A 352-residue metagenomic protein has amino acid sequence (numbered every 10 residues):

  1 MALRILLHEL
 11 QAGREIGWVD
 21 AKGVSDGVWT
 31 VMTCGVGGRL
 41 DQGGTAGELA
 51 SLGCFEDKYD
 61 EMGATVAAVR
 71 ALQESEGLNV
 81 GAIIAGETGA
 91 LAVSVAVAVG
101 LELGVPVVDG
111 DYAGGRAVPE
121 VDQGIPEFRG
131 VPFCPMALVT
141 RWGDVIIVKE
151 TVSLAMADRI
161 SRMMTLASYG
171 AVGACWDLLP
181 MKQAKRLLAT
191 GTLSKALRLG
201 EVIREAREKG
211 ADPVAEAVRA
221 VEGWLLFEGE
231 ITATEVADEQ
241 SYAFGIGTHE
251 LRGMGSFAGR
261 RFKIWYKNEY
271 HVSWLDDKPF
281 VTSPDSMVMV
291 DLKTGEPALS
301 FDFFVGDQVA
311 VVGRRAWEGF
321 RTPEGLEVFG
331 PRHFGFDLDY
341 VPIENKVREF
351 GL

Functional and structural regions predicted by a protein language model:
M1-E48, G295-E296, D302-W317: N-terminal low-complexity or amphipathic/hydrophobic leaders
A2-L3, T65-V66, G86-V97, G114-V118: Short glycine/serine/threonine-rich phosphate/pyrophosphate-binding segments that cradle anionic phosphate groups
L10-D20, V105-D144: Catalytic or ion-translocation cores adjacent to nucleophile or general acid/base/metal-coordination motifs in diverse
W29-G47, D122-M164: A structural-propensity feature for long, helix-poor, extended segments
V31-G81: Glycine-rich oxoanion-binding loops at beta->alpha junctions
M136-L199: Phosphate/diphosphate-binding glycine-rich loops and adjacent basic-rich segments that engage nucleotide
R198-G255: Oxyanion-binding "anion nests"
T234-L352: C-terminal non-catalytic interaction/assembly regions of soluble proteins
